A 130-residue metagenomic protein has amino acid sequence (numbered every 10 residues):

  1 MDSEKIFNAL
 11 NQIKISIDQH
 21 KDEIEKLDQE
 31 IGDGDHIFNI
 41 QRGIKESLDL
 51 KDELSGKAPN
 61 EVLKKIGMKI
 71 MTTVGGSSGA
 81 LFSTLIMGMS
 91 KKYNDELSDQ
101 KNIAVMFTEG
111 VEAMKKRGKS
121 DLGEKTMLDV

Functional and structural regions predicted by a protein language model:
M1-V130: N-terminal loops that bind phosphate or other acidic moieties and the adjacent beta-alpha structural core
